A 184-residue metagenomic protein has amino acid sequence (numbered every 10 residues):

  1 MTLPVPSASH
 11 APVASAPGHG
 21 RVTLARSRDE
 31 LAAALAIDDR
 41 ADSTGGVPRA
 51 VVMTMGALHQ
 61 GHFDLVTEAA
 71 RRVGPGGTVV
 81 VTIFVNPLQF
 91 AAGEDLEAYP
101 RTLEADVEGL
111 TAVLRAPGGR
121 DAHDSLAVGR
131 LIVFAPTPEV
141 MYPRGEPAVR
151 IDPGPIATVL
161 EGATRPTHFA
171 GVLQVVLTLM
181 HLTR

Functional and structural regions predicted by a protein language model:
T2-R184: Nucleotidyltransferase catalytic core that binds NTPs
